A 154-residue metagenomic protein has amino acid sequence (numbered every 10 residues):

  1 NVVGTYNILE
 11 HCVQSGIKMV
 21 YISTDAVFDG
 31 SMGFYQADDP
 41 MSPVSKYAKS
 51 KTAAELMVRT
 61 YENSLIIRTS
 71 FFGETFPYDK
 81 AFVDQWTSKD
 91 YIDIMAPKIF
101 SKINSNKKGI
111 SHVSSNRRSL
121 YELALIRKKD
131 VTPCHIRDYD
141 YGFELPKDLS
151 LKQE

Functional and structural regions predicted by a protein language model:
N1-V20: NAD(P)-cofactor binding segment of oxidoreductase domains
V3, D25-V44: Active-site "gating" loop of Rossmann-like NAD(P)-dependent oxidoreductase/epimerase domains
T5-L9, T52-R59, P97: Conserved active-site helix of classical SDR/Rossmann-fold NAD(P)-dependent CH-OH oxidoreductases
Q14, S42-S70: Active-site Tyr-X1-5-Lys
M19-D25, I67-T69: SDR active-site strand-loop-helix element
Q36-T52, Q85-D93, R118: Short-chain dehydrogenase/reductase
N63, T69-F76, W86-S115: Alpha-helical substrate-binding/gating segment
K98, K102-K147: Mid/C-terminal beta-alpha module of Rossmann-like enzyme folds, strongest in SDR-family dehydrogenases/epimerases
